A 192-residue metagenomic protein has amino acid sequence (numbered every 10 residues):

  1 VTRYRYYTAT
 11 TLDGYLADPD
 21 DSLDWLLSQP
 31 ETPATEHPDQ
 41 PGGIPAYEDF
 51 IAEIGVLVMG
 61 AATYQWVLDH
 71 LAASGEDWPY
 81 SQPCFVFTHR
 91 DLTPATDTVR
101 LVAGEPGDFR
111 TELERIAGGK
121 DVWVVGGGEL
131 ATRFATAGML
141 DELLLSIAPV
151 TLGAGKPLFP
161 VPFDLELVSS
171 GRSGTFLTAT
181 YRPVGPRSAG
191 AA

Functional and structural regions predicted by a protein language model:
V1-A192: Enzymes that bind and transform nitrogen-containing heteroaromatic metabolites
